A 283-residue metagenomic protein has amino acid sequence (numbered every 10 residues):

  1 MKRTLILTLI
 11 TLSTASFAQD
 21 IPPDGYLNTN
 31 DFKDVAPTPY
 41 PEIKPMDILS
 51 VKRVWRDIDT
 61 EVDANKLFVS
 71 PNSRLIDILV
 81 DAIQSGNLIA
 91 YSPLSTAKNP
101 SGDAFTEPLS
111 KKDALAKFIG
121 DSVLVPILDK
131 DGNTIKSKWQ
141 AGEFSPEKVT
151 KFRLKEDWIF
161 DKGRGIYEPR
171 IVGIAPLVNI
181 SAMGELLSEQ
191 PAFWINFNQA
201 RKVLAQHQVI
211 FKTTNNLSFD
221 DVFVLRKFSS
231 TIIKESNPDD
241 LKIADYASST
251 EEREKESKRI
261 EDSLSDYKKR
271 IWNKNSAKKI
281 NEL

Functional and structural regions predicted by a protein language model:
M1-G25: Bacterial Sec-dependent N-terminal signal peptides
T4, A15, D157, N179-S181 (+1 more regions): Generic structural motif
T8-I10, F144, R164, E185: Generic marker of residues within folded, mature protein domains
Q19-G163, N198-L283: A domain-level signal for the mature, folded cores of soluble proteins
T150-F152, E156, R170-P176, F193: Residue-level detector of short, conserved catalytic/binding motifs and their immediate flanks
D161, I166, I171-E189: Extended serine/threonine-enriched, polar tracts that run as long, contiguous segments within proteins
E185-A200: Short linear, low-complexity motifs centered on an aromatic residue
